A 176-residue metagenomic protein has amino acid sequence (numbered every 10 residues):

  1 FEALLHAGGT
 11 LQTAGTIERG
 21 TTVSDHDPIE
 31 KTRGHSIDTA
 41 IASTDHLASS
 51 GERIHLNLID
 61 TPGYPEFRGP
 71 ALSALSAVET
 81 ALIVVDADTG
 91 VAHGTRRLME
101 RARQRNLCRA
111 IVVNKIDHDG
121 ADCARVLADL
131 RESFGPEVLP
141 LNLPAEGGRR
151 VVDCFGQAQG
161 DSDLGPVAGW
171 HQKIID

Functional and structural regions predicted by a protein language model:
F1-L72, S76-V85, V91, F134: P-loop NTPase switch module centered on the Walker A-proximal segment
D86-D176: P-loop NTPase catalytic nucleotide-binding module
